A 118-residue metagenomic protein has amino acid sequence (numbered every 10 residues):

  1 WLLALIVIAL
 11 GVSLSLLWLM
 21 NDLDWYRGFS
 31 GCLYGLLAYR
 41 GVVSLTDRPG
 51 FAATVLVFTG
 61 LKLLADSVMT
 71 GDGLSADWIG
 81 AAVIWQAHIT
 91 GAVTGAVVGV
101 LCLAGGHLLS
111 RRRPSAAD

Functional and structural regions predicted by a protein language model:
W1, V43-F51: Membrane-interface helix-boundary motifs at transmembrane edges
W1-Y39, T54-D66: Small-polar-interrupted transmembrane alpha-helices in polytopic inner-membrane proteins
L5, F51, V55-F58, G91-V98: Hydrophobic alpha-helical transmembrane segments of polytopic
L37-V42, T94-V98: Transmembrane alpha-helical segments
D47, D66-D118: C-terminal transmembrane module of polytopic alpha-helical membrane proteins
